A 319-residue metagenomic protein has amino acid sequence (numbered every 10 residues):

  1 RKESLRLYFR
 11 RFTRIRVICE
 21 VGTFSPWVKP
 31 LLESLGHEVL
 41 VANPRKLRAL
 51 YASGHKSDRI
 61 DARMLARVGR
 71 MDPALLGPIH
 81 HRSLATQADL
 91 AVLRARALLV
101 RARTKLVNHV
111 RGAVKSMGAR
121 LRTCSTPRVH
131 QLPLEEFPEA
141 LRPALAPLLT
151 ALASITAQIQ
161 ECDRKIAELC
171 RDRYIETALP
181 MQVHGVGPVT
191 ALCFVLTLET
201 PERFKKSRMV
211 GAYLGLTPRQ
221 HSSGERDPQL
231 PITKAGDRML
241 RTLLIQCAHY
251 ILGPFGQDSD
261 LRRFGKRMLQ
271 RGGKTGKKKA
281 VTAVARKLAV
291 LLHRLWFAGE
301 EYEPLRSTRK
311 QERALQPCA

Functional and structural regions predicted by a protein language model:
R1-A319: A detector of single, family-specific signature residues that are central to catalytic or substrate-handling motifs
